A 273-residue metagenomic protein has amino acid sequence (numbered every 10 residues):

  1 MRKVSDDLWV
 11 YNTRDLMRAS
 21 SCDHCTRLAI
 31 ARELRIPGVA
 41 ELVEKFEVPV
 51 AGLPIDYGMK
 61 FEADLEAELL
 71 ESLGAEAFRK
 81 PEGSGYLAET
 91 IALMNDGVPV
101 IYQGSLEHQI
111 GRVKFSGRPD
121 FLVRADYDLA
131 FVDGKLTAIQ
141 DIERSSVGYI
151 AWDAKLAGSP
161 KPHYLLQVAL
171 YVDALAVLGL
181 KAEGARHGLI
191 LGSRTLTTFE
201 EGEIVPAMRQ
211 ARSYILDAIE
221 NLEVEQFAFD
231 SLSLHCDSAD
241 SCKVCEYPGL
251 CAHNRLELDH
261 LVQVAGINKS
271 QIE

Functional and structural regions predicted by a protein language model:
M1, S5-D6, G148-K155, L222-Q226: Short amphipathic alpha-helical segments and their helix-coil junctions
M1-I139: Metal-dependent nuclease catalytic cores that hydrolyze phosphodiester bonds in DNA/RNA, characterized by
M59, F115, P162-L165, A169 (+1 more regions): Conserved structured core elements
P99, D120, G148-I150, G184-G188: Beta-sheet entry/capping signal
F115-Q140, S145-G158, Y171-D173, N268: Conserved catalytic cores of phosphodiester-cleaving nucleases, focusing on short active-site segments
T137-A138, L256-H260: Active-site-adjacent structural elements in folded domains
K155, S159-L165, L170-R255: Metal-dependent nuclease catalytic regions and adjoining charged, substrate-binding loops involved in nucleic-acid end
L258-E273: Helix-hairpin-helix
